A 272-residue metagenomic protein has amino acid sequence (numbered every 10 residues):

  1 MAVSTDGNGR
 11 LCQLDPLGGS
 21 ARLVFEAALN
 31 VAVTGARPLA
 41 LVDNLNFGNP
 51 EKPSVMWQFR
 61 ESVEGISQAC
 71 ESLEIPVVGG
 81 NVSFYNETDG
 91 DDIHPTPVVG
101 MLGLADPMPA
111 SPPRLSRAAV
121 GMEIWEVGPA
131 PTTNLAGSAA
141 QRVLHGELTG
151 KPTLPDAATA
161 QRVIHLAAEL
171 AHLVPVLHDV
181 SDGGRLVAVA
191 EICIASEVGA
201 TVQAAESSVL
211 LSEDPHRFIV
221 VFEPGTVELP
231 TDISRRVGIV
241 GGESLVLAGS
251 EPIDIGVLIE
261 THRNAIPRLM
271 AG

Functional and structural regions predicted by a protein language model:
M1-N134, S138-H145: Glycine-rich phosphate/pyrophosphate-binding loop regions near the starts of catalytic domains
L11-A21, G150-Q161: Active-site pocket-shaping loop/turn-to-helix segments
F59-A69, L73-V78, V82-P97, T149-P152 (+2 more regions): Glycine-/charge-enriched secondary-structure boundary and capping motifs
